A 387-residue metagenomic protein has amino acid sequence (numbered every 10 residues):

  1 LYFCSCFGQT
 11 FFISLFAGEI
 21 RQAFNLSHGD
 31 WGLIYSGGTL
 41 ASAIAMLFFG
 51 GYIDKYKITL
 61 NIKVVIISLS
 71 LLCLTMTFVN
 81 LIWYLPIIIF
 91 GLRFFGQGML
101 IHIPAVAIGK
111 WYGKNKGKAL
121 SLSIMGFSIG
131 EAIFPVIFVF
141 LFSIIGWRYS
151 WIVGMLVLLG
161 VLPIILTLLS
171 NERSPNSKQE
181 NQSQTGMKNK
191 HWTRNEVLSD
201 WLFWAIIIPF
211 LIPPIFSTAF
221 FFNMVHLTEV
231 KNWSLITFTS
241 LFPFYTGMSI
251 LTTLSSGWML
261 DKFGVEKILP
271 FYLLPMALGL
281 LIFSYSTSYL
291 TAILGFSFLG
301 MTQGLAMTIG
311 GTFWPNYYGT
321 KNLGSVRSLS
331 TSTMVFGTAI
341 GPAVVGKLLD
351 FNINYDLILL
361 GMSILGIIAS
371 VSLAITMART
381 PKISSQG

Functional and structural regions predicted by a protein language model:
F3, W83-M99, T291-L305: Hydrophobic core of transmembrane alpha-helices in multi-pass small-molecule transporters, especially MFS/SLC-type
Q9, I13-I20, N195-S256: Extracytoplasmic gate region of multi-pass secondary transporters
I44-I82: Conserved MFS/SLC helix-loop-helix module at the cytosolic interface between two early adjacent transmembrane helices
A45-K57, T253-G264, L349-D350: Helix-to-loop junctions at the C-terminal end of transmembrane segments in multipass secondary transporters
G98-Y112, L305-Y318: Intracellular juxtamembrane helix-capping segments at the cytosolic ends of symmetry-related transmembrane helices
F127-S174: Helix-loop-helix hairpin linking two adjacent transmembrane segments in secondary transporters
E131, T320-N352: A late C-terminal transmembrane helix in Major Facilitator Superfamily
T252, L260-F313: C-terminal transmembrane helical hairpin of 12-TM major facilitator-type secondary transporters
